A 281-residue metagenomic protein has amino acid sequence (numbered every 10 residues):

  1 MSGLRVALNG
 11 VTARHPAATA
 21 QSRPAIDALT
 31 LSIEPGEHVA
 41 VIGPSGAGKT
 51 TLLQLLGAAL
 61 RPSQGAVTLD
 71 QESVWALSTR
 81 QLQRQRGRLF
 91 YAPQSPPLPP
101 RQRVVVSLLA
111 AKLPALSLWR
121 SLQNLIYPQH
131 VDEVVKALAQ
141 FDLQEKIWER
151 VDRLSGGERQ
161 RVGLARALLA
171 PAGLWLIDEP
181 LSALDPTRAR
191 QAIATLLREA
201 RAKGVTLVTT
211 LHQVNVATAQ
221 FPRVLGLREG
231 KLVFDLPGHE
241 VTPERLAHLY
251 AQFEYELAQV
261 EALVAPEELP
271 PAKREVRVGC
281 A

Functional and structural regions predicted by a protein language model:
G57: Helix-to-loop junction immediately C-terminal to a conserved catalytic motif
G65-S73: Conserved ABC transporter NBD signature motif
V74-F90, R120-Y127: ABC ATPase NBD coupling module
S121-K146: Conserved ABC ATPase "signature" region
R150-L154, E158: Conserved ABC ATPase signature
W175-D178: Catalytic Walker B motif of ABC-type/P-loop ATPase nucleotide-binding domains
L211-H212: H-loop/switch region of ABC-family ATPase nucleotide-binding domains
